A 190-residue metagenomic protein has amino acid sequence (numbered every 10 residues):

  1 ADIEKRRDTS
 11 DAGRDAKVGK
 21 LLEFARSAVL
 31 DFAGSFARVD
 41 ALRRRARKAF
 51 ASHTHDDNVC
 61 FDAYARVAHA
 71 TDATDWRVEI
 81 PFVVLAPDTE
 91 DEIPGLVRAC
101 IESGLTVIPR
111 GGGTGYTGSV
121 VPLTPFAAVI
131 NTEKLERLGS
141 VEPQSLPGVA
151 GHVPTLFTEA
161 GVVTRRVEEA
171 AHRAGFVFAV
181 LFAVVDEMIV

Functional and structural regions predicted by a protein language model:
A1-V190: Noncatalytic alpha-helical scaffold of FAD-dependent oxidoreductases
